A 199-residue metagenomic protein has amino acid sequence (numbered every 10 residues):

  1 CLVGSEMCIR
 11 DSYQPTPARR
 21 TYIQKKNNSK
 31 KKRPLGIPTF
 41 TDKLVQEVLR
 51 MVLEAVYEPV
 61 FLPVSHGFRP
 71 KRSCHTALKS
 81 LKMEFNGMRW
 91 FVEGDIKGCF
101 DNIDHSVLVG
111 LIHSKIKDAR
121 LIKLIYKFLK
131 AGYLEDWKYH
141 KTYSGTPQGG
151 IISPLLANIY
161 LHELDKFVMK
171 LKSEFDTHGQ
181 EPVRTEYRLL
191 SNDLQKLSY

Functional and structural regions predicted by a protein language model:
C1-G4, C8-I9: Single conserved hydrophobic/aromatic residue that forms the stacking wall/gate of nucleotide- or nucleobase-binding
C8, V52, K97: Anionic group-transfer/hydrolysis microenvironments
P15-T16, T21-Y22, P63-V64, R69-R72 (+1 more regions): Conserved polymerase palm-domain catalytic core
R20-K30, L53: Residues forming anionic-ligand binding surfaces in small-molecule and nucleic-acid pockets of primarily soluble enzymes
K32-T39: Conserved phosphate-binding loops in nucleotide/dinucleotide-binding enzymes
L44-L53, L156-Y160: Active/ligand-binding-proximal structured segments within catalytic/core domains that scaffold catalytic residues
R50, E54, H75-L78: Well-ordered mid-protein domain cores that form the structural environment of catalytic cofactors
M51-V64: Charged boundary/loop elements
